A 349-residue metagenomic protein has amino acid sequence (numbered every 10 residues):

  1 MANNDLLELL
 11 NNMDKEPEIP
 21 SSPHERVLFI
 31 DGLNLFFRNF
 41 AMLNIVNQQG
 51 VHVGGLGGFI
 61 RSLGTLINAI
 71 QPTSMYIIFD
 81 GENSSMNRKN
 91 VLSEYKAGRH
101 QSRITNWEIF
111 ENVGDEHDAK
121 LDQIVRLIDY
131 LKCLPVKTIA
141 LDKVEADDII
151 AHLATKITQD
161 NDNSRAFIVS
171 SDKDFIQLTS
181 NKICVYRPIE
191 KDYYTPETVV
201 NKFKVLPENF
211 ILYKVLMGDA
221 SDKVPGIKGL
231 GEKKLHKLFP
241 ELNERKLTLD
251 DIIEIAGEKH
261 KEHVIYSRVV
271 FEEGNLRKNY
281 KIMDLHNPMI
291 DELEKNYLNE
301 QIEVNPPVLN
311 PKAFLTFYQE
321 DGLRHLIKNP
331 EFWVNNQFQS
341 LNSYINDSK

Functional and structural regions predicted by a protein language model:
A2-L10, I19-R165, V169, F175-Y193 (+2 more regions): Noncatalytic, basic helical substrate-engagement surface that gates or grips nucleic-acid strands
A2-N11, E18-H24, T65-E82, S93-E108 (+3 more regions): Non-catalytic nucleic-acid-binding/docking modules located in mid-to-C-terminal regions of nucleic-acid enzymes
K173-D174, K233: Acidic, divalent-metal-coordinating active-site segment for phosphoryl/phosphodiester hydrolysis, typified by short
